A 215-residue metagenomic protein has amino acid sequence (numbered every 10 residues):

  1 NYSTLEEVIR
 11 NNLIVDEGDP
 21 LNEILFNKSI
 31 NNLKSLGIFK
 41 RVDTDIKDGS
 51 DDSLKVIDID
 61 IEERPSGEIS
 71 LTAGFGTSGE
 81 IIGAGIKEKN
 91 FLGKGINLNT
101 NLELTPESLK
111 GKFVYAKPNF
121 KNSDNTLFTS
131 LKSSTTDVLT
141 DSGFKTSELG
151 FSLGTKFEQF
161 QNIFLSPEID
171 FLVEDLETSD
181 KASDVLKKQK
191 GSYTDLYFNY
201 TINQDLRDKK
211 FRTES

Functional and structural regions predicted by a protein language model:
N1-I9, T213-S215: Flexible hinge/switch segments at interdomain interfaces of large molecular machines
R10-I14: Bateman (tandem CBS) regulatory domains
V15-P20: C-terminal soluble interaction/assembly domains
N22-S215: Gram-negative/organellar outer-membrane beta-barrel architecture
